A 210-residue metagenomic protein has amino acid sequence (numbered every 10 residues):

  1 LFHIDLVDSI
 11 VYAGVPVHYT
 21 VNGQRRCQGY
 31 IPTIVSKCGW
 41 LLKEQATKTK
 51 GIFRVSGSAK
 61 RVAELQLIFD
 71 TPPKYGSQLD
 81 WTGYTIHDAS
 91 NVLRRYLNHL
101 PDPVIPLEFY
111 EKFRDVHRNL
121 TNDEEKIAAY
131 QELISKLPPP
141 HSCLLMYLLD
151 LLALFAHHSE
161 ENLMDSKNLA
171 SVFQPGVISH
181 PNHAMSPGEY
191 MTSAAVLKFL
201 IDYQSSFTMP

Functional and structural regions predicted by a protein language model:
L1-T82, A129, A170-S171, P175-P210: Intrinsically disordered regulatory linkers and targeting segments that flank signaling/catalytic domains
H3, S9, N22, N91 (+5 more regions): Detector for Asparagine
E44-K48, K74-Y75, D102, P106 (+6 more regions): Intrinsically disordered or highly flexible coil/loop and linker segments, enriched in small and charged/polar residues
I52-L154: Amphipathic alpha-helical interface segments within eukaryotic helical scaffold and small GTPase-regulatory domains
D123-A195: Alpha-helical bundle/repeat cores within regulatory domains of eukaryotic proteins
